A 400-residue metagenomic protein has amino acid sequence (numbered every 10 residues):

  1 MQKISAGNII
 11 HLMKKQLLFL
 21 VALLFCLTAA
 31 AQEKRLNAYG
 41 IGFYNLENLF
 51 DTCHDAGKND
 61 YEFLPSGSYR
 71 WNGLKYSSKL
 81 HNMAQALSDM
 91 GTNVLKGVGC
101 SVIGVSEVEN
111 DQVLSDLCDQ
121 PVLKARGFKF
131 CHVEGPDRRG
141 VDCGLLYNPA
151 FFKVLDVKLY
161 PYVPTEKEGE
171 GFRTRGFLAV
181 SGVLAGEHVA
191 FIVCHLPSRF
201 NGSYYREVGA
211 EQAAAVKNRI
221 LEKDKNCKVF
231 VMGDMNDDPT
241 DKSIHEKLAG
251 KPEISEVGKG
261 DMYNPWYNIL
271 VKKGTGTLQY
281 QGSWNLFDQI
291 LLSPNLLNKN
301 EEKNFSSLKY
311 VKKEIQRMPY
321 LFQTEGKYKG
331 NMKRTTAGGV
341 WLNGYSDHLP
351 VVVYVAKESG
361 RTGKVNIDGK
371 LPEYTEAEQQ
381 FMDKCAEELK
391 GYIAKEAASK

Functional and structural regions predicted by a protein language model:
Q2-K3, M13-Q16: Positively charged n-region of N-terminal signal peptides that target proteins for export
A22-A30: Hydrophobic h-region of N-terminal signal peptides that target proteins for export in Gram-negative bacteria
A31-E33, K217-V229, D237-C385, L389-Y392: Metal-dependent phosphoester-hydrolase catalytic domains
A31-P121, C131-V141, E211, T324-K329 (+1 more regions): N-terminal, active-site-proximal structural segment of metallo-dependent hydrolase catalytic domains
G40-N48, D156-K158, H188-S198: Active-site-proximal beta-strand elements of phosphoester/diester hydrolases
Y44-L46, W71-N72, Y76-K79, M83 (+7 more regions): Active-site beta-strand/loop signature of hydrolases that rely on acidic residues for catalysis
P65-Y76, G99-V105, H132-V133, E166-E168 (+4 more regions): Second-shell loop/turn segments in exported
V102, V108-H188: Structured beta-strand-rich core segments of catalytic domains in phosphoester-bond hydrolases
